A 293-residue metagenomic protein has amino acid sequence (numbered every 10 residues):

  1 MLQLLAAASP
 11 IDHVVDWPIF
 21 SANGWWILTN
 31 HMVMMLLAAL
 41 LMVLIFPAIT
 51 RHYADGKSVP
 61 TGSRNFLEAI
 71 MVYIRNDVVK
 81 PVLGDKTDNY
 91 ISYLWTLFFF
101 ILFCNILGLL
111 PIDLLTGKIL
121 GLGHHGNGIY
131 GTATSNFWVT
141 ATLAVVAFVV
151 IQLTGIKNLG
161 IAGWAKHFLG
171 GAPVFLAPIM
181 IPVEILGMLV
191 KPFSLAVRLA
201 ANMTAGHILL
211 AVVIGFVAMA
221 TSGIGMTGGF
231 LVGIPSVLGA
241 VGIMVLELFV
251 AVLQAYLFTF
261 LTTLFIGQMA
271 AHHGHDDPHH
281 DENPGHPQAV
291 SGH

Functional and structural regions predicted by a protein language model:
M1-H293: Selective transmembrane helix interface/packing segments
